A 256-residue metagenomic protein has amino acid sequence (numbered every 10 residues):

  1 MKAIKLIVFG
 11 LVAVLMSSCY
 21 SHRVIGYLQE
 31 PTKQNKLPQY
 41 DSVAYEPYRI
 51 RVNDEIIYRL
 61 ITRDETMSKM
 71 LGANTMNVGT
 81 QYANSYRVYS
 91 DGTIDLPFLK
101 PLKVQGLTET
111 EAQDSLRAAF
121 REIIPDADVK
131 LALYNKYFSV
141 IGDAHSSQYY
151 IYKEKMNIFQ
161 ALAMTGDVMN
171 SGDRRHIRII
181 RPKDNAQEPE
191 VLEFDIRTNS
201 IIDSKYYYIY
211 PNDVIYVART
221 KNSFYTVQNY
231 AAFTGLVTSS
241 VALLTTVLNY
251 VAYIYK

Functional and structural regions predicted by a protein language model:
M1-C19: Sec-dependent bacterial lipoprotein signal peptides
K2-A3, C19-K256: Ser/Thr/Pro/Gly-biased, low-complexity, turn-/loop-rich segments that often occur immediately after N-terminal
